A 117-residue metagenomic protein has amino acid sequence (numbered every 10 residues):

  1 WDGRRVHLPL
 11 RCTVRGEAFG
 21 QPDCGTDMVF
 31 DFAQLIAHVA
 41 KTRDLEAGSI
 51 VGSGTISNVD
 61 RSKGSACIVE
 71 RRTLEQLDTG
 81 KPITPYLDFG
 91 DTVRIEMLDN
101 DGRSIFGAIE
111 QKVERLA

Functional and structural regions predicted by a protein language model:
W1-A117: Catalytic-pocket segment enriched in acidic/His residues
